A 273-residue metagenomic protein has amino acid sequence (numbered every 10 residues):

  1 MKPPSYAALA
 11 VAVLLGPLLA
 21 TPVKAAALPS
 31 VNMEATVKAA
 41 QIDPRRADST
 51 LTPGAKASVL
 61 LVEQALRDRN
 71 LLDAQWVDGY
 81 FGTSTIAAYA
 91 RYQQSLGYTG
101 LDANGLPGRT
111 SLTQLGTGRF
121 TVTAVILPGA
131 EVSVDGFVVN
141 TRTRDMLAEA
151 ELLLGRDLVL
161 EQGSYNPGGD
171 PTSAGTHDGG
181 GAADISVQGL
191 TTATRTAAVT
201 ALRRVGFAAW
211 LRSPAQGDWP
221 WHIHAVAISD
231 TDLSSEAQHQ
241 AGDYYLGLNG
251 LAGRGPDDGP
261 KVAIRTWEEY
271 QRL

Functional and structural regions predicted by a protein language model:
K2-Y6, V13, P17, T21-G79: Acidic, Ser/Thr/Pro/Gly-enriched interdomain connector segments
V37-D48, R67-L71, T117-V134, H177-D184: Acidic/histidine-rich, surface-exposed loop or edge segments in extracytoplasmic proteins
P44-A55, A74-G79, G100-A103, P128-T141 (+1 more regions): Second-shell loop/turn segments in exported
T50-L61, R67-L115: Short acidic, glycine/serine/threonine-rich helix-capping segments at coil-helix boundaries
A74-G79, G100-L106, D157-Y165, G206-G217: Surface-exposed patches in mature extracellular/periplasmic domains of secreted proteins
S133, S173-A174, G189-L273: Catalytic cores and adjacent binding grooves of peptidoglycan-active enzymes
R142-T172: Extended, low-complexity, intrinsically disordered C-terminal regulatory tails of eukaryotic serine/threonine kinases
N166-V187: Short, conserved helix/loop micro-motifs enriched in His/Cys and acidic residues
